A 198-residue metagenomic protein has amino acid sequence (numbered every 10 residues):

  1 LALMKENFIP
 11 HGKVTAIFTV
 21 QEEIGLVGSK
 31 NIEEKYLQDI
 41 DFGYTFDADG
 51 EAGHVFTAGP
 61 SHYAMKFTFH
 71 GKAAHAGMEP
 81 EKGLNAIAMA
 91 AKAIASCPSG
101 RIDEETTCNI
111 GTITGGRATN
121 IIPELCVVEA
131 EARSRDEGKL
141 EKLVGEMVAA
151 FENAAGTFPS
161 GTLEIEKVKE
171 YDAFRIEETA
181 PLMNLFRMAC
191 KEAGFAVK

Functional and structural regions predicted by a protein language model:
L1-A58, N120: Acidic/histidine-rich catalytic neighborhood of metal-dependent amide-processing enzymes
L1-E23, Y63-F69, E79-G100, A130: Alpha-helical metal-binding/catalytic segments enriched in His/Glu/Asp
Q21-E23, K72, R135-E137: Short coil/turn motifs at secondary-structure junctions
E33-K35, S61-Y63, L182-N184: Short, hinge-like loop/turn segments at secondary-structure boundaries
Q38-K66, S134-L140, V144-M147: C-terminal domain-closing interface element
A48, N85-K198: Metal-dependent amide/peptide-bond hydrolase catalytic core, centered on the "pita-bread" metallohydrolase fold
F56-T57, E79-E81, I176-E178: Short, solvent-exposed loop/turn segments at secondary-structure boundaries
